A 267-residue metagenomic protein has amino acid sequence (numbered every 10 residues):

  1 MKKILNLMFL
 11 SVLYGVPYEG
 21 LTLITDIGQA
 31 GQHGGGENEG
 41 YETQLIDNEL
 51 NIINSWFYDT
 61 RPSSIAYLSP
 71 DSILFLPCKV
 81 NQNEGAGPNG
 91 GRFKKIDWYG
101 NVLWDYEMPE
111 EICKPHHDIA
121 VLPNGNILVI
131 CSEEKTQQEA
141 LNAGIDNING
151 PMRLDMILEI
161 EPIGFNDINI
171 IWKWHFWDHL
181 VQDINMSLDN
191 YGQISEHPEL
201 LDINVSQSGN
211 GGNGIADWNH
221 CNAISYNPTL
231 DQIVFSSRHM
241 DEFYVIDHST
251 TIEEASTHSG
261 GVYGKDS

Functional and structural regions predicted by a protein language model:
M1-I4, I171: Generic N-terminal leader/processing signal
K3-L13: Sec-dependent N-terminal signal peptides
G15-S267: Histidine-/acidic-rich catalytic cores in large beta-rich domains
